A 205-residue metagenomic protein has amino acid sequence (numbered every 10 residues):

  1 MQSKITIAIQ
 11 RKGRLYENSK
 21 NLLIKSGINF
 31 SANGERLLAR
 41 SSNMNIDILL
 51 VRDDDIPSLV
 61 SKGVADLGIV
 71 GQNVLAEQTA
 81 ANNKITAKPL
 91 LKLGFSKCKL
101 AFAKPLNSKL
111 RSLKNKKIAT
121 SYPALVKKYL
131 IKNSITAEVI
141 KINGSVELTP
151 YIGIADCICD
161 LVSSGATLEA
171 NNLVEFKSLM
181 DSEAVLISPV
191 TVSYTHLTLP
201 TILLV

Functional and structural regions predicted by a protein language model:
K4-A39, K97-P150: Bilobed "Venus flytrap"/periplasmic-binding protein-like clamshell domains and structurally analogous long
F30-I46, L50, S61, E77-P89 (+1 more regions): Translation machinery proteins
S41-N43, L49-G68, K132-N133, S145-D156: Short helices/loops that flank or line small-molecule/ion binding pockets
D55-I56, V74-L75, L125-V126, E147 (+1 more regions): Alpha-helix capping/helix-boundary segments
S58, I69-N82, L148-L173: A ligand-binding cleft/hinge motif common to bilobed small-molecule-binding domains
V70, E77, T86-L110, M180-Y194: Hydrophobic/proline-rich hinge and linker segments of small-molecule sensing/allosteric domains, predominantly
T195-T201: Conserved small/polar residues in nucleotide/adenosyl-binding loops
